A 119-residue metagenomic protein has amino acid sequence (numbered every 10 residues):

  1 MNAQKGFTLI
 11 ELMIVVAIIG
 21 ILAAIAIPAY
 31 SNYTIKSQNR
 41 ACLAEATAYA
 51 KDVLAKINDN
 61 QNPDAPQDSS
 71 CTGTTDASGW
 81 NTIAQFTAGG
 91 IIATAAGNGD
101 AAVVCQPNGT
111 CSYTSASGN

Functional and structural regions predicted by a protein language model:
M1-T47: Amphipathic alpha-helical segments typified by the pilin-like N-terminal helix that continues immediately C-terminal
K51-N119: Periplasmic/extracellular, small/polar-rich flexible segments of pilin-like filament-forming proteins
